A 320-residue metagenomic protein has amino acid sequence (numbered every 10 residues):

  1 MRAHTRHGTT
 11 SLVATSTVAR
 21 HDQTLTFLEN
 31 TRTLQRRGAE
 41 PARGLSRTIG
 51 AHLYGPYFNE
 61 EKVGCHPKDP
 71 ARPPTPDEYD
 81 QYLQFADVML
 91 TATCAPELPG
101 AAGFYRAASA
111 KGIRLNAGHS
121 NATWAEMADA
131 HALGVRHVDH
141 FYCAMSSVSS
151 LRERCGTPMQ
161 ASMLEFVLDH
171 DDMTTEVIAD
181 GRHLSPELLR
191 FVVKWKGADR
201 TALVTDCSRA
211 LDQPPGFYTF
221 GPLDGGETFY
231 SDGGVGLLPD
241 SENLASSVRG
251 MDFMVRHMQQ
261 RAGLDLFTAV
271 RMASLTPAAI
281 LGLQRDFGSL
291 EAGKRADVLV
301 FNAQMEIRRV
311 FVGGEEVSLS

Functional and structural regions predicted by a protein language model:
M1-N30, L45-N59, A86-E97, I113-G118 (+2 more regions): Divalent metal-dependent hydrolysis catalytic cores, especially in the metallo-beta-lactamase
H4, L53, A108, V138 (+3 more regions): Conserved, mostly hydrophobic/aromatic
F27-T31, P74-D77, C155-S162: Charged helix-capping and loop-helix junction motifs
A39-G50, L266-F267, F287-L290: Flexible, glycine/charged-enriched surface loops at secondary-structure junctions
N59-Q84: Conserved phosphate-binding/catalytic loop of the ribokinase/pfkB sugar-kinase fold
D80-P215: Active-site core of metal-dependent hydrolases
S149, P158-V177, V193-T205, A210-V300: His/Asp/Glu-enriched, well-ordered alpha-helical/loop segment that forms or immediately abuts the divalent-metal
